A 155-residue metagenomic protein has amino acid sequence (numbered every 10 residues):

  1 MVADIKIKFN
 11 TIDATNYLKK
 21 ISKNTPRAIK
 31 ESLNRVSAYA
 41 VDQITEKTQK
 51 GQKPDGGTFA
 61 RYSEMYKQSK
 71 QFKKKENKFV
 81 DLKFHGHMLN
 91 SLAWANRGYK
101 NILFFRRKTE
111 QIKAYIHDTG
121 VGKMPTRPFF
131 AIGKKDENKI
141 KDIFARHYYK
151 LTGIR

Functional and structural regions predicted by a protein language model:
M1-R155: Short, Lys/Arg-rich flexible segments
